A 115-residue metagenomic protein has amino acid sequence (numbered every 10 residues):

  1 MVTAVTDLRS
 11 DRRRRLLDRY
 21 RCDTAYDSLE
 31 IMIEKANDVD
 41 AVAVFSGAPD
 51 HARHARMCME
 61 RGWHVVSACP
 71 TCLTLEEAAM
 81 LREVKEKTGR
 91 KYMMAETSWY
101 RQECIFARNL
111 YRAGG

Functional and structural regions predicted by a protein language model:
M1-Y20: N-terminal Rossmann-like dinucleotide-binding module
V2-T3, V65, Y92: Hydrophobic/aromatic residues located in beta-strands of well-ordered beta-sheets within soluble catalytic
R19-Y20, K35-A36, R101: Acidic-histidine catalytic/liganding microenvironments
D23-V84: Beta-loop-alpha module in the N-terminal Rossmann-like domain of NAD(P)-dependent dehydrogenases, especially those
C72-G115: A contiguous active-site-proximal alpha/beta segment in oxidoreductase catalytic domains
